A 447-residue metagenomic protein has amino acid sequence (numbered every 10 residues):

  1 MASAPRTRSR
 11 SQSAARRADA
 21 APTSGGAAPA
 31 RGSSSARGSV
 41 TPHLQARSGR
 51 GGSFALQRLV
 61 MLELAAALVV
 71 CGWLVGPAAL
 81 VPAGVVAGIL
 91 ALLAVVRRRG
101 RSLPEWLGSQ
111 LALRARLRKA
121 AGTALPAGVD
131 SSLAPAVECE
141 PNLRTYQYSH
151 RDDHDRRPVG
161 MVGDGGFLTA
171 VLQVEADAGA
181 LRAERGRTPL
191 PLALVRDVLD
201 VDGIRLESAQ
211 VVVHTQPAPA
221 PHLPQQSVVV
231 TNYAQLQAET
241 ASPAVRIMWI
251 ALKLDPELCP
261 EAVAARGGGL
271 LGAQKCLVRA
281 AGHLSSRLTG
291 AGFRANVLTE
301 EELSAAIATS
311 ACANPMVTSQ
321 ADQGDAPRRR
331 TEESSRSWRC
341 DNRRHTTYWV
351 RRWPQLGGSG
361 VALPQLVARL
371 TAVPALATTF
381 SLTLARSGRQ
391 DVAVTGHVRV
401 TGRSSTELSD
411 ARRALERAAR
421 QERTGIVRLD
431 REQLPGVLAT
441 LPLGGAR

Functional and structural regions predicted by a protein language model:
M1-S131: N-terminal alpha-helical membrane-insertion module
A2-R6, N232-R447: Membrane-proximal, solvent-exposed terminal domains/tails of membrane-associated proteins
R47-F54, L125-R144, A218-V228, R352-V361: Charged, low-complexity, helix/coiled-coil-prone segments
R58-V60, G166, R205, S242-R246 (+1 more regions): A short, structural micro-pattern
V69, A170-A291: An amphipathic, basic-hydrophobic helix/alpha-beta surface used to engage anionic, phosphate-rich ligands or surfaces
A79-A83, V95, R99, L103 (+6 more regions): Catalytic cores of large soluble enzymes that bind and process phosphate-bearing ligands
V95-L190, D200: N-terminal topogenic membrane-targeting module
R114-A136, V198-L223, R339-V350: Short, charge-rich amphipathic segments
